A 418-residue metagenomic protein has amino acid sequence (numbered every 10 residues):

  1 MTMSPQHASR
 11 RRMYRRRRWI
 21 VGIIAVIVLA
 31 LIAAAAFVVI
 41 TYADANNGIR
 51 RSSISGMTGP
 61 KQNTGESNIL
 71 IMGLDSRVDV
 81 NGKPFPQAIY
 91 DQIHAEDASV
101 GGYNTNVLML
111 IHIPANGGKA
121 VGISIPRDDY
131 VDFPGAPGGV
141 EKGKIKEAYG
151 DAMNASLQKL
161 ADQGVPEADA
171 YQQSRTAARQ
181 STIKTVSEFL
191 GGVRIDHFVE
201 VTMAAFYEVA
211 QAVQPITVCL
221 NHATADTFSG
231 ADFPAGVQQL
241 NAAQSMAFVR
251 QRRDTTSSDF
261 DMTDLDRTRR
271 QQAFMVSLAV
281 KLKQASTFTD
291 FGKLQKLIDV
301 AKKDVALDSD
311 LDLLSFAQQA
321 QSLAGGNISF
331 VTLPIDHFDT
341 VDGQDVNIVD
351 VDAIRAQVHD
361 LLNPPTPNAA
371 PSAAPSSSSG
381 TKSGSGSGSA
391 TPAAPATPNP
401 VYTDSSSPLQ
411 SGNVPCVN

Functional and structural regions predicted by a protein language model:
T2-V26, A30-N418: Non-catalytic, solvent-exposed segments at the cell envelope interface
